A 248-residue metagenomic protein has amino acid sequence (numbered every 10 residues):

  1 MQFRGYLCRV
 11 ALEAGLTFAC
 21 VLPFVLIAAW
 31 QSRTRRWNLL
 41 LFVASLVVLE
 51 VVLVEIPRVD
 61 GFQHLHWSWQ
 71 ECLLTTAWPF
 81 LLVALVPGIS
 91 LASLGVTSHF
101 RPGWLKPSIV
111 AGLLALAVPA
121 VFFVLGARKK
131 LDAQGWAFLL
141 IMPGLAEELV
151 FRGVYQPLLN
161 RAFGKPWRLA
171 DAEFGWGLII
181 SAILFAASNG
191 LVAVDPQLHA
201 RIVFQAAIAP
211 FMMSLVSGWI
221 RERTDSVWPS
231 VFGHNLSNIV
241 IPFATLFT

Functional and structural regions predicted by a protein language model:
M1-I89, V194-D195, R201-V203, I239-T248: N-terminal, membrane-interfacial amphipathic/helix-forming hydrophobic leader that caps and precedes the first
F3-R4, R58-L149, N160-P166, Q197: Juxtamembrane helix-loop-helix connectors linking adjacent transmembrane helices in multi-pass membrane enzymes
A14-C20, L116-T248: Transmembrane helix-loop-helix hairpins at the membrane interface of multi-pass integral membrane proteins
A28, S32, S45, S68 (+10 more regions): Generic serine detector
W37-V52, P102-L114, G175, I179: Transmembrane alpha-helical segments of multi-pass membrane proteins
